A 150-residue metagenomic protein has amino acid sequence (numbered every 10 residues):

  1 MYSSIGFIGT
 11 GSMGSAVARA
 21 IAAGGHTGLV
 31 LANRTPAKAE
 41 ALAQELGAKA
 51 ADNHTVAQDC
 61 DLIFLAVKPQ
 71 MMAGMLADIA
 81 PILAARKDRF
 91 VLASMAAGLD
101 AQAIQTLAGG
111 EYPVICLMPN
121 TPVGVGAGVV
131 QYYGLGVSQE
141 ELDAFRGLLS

Functional and structural regions predicted by a protein language model:
M1-Q58, A127-G128: NAD(P)+-binding Rossmann beta1-loop-alpha1 motif at the extreme N-terminus of oxidoreductases
T10, G14, A39, C60 (+5 more regions): A general structural signal for well-ordered alpha-helical segments in protein cores
A23, Q44, A48, P81-A84 (+2 more regions): Generic secondary-structure signature for well-ordered alpha-helical cores
V30, A93, I115-L117, V130: Hydrophobic/aromatic beta-strand patches that form the interior of the parallel beta-sheet core in alpha/beta enzyme
D52-A108: Rossmann-fold NAD(P) dinucleotide-binding segment
A103-P113, V129-S150: Internal alpha-helical scaffold of NAD(P)-dependent oxidoreductase catalytic cores
